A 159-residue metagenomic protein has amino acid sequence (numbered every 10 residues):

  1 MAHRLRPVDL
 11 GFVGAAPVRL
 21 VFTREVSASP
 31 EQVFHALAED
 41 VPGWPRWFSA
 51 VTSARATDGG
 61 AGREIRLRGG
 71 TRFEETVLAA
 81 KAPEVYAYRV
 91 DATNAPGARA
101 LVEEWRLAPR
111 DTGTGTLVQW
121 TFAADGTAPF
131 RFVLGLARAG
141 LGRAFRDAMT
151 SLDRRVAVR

Functional and structural regions predicted by a protein language model:
M1-A56: Hydrophobic ligand-binding cavity/cleft-lining segments
H3, G14, A92-D147, L152-R154: Beta-strand/loop substructures that line and gate deep hydrophobic ligand-binding cavities in soluble
E25, P42-R46, T52-P96, A100-V102 (+2 more regions): Glycine-rich portal/gate segments that line the openings of hydrophobic small-molecule binding cavities
A28-P30, K81, R110-T112: Short loop segments at secondary-structure junctions
L37, E75-T76, T121: Short, well-ordered beta-strand segments in beta-rich or mixed alpha/beta enzyme and ligand-binding folds
